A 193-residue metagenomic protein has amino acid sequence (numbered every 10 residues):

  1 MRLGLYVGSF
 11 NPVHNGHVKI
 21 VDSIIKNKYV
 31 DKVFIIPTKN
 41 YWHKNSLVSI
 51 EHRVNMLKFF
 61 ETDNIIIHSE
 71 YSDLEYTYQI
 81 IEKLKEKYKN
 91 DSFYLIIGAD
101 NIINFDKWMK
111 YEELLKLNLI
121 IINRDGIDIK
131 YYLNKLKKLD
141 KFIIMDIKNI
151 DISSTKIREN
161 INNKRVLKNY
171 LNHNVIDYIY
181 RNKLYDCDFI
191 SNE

Functional and structural regions predicted by a protein language model:
M1-E193: Nucleotidyltransferase catalytic core that binds NTPs
